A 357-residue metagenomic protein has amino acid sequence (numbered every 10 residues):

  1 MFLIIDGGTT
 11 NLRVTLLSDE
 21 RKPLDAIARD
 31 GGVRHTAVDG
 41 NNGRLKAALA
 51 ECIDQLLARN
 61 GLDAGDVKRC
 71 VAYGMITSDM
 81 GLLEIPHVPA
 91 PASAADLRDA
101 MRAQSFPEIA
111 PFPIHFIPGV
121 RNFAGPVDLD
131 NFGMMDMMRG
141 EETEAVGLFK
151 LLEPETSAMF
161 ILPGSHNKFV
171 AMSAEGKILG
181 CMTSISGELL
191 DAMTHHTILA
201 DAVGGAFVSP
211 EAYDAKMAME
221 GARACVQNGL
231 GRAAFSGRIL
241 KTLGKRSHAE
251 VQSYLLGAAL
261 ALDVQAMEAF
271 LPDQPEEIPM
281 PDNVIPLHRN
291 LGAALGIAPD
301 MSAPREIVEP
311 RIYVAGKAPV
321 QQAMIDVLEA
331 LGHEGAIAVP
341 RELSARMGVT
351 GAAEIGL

Functional and structural regions predicted by a protein language model:
F2-R44: Short glycine-rich, Thr/Ser-proximal phosphate-binding strand/loop in the N-terminal lobe of ATP-dependent enzymes
I5-N11, M75, I161-H166, S186 (+1 more regions): A short acidic Gly-Thr/Ser loop motif
N11, L262, P279-P286, L291 (+1 more regions): Glycine-rich phosphate-binding loops at beta-strand->alpha-helix junctions
G32-N41, N122-Q227: Glycine-rich phosphate-binding loop plus the immediately following alpha-helix
E51-R69, M267-I278, A294-I307: Phosphate/pyrophosphate-binding loops at sites that engage ATP/ADP/AMP, CoA/4′-phosphopantetheine, polyphosphate
R59-M135, A174: Short beta-strand-loop/turn "lid" adjacent to the catalytic site in phosphate-handling enzymes
A222-A266: Adenine-nucleotide phosphate-binding core of ATP-dependent small-molecule kinases
P319-E329, A338-L357: Glycine-rich phosphate-binding/hydrolytic loop that grips phosphoryl groups
